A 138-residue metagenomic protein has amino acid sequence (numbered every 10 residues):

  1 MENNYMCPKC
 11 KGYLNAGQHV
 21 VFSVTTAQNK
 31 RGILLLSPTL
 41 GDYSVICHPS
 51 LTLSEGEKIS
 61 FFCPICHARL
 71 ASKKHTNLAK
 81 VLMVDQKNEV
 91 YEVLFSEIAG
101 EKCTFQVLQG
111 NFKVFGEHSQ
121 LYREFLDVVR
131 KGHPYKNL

Functional and structural regions predicted by a protein language model:
N4, S60: Residues immediately within or flanking Cys/His clusters that coordinate Zn2+ in small zinc-binding modules
C7-C10, C63-C66: Short cysteine-rich clusters marking metal-coordination/redox-active sites
G12-S54, K74-L78, K87-E92: Short recognition patches in nucleic-acid-associated and regulatory proteins
L14, F62-C63, L126: Compositionally biased, low-structure terminal segments
T52, N77-L138: Short, intrinsically disordered terminal segments enriched in charged and Pro/Gly residues
A68-K73: Short, compact, well-ordered microdomains
